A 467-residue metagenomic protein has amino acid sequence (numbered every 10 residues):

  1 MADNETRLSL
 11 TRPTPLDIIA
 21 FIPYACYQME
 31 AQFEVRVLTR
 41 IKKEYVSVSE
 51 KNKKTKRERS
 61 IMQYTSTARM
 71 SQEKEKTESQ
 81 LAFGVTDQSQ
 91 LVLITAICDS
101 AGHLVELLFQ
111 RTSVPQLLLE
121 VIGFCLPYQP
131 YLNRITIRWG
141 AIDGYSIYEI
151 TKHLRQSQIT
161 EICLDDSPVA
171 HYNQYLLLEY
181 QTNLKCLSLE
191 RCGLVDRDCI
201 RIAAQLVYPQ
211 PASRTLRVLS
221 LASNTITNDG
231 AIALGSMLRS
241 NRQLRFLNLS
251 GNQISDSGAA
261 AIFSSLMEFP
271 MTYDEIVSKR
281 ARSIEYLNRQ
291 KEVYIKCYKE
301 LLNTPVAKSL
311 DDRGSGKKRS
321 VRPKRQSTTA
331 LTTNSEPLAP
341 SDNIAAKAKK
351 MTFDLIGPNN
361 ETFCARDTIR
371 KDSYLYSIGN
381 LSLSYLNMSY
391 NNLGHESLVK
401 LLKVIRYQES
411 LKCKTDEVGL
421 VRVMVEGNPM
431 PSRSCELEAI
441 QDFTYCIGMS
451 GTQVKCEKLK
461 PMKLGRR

Functional and structural regions predicted by a protein language model:
M1-R467: Leucine-rich tandem repeat or coiled-coil scaffolds
